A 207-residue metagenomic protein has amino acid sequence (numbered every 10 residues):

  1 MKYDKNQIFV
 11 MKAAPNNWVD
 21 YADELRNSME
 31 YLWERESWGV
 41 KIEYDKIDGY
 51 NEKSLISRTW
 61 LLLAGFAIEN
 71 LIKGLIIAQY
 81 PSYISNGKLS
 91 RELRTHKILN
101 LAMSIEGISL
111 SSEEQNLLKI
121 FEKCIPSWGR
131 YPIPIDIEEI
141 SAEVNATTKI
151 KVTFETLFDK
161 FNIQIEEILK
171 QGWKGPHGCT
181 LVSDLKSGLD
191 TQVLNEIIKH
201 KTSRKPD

Functional and structural regions predicted by a protein language model:
M1-D20, R26, E30, Y80-D207: Long, charged low-complexity segments
I8-D48, R58, L63, N70-S82: Short, contiguous, well-structured surface segments enriched in hydrophobic/aromatic residues
G49-K53: Conserved interaction-surface patches within small, structured recognition/assembly domains
